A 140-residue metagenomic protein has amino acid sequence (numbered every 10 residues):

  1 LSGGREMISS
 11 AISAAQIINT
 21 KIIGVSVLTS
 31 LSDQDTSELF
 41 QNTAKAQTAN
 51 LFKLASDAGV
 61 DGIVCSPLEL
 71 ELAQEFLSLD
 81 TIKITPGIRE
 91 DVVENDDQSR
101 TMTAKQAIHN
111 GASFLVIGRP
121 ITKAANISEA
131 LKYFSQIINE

Functional and structural regions predicted by a protein language model:
L1, G118-R119: Short beta->alpha connector loops at strand-helix junctions that form conserved, small/polar/Pro-enriched
L1-E71, F76-I82, R89-V93: Conserved anion-binding
S10-A14, I108, I121-E140: C-terminal helical cap(s) of enzyme catalytic domains, especially alpha/beta-barrels
A44-A49, D97-K105: Charged helix-capping and loop-helix junction motifs
A58, N110-G111: Structural motif
G62, F114-L115: A short hydrophobic/small-residue beta-strand
P86-R100, N110, I117: Catalytic-face loop-and-helix region of soluble metabolic enzyme cores
